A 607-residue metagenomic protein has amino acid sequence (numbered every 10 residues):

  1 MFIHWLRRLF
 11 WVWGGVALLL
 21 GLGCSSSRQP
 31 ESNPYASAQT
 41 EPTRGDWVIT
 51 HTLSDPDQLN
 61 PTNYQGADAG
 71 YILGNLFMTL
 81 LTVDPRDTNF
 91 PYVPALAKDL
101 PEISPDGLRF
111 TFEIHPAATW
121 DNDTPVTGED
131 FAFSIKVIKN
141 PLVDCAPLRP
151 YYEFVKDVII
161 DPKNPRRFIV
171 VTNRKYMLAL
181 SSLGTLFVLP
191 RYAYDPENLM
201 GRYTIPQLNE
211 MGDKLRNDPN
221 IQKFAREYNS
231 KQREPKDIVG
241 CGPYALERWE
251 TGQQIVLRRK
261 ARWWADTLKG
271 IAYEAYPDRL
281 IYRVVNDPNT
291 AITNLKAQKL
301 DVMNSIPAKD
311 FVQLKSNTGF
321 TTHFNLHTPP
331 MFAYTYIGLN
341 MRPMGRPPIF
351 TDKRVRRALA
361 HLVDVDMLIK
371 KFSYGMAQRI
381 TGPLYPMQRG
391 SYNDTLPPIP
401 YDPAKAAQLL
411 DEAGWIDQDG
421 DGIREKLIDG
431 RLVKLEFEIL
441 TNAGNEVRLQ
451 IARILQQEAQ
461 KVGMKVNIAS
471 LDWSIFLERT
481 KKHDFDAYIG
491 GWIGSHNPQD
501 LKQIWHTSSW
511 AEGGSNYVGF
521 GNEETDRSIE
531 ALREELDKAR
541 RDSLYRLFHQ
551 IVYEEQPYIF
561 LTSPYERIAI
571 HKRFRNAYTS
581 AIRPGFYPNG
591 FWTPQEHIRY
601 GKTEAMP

Functional and structural regions predicted by a protein language model:
Q29-N33, I72, E250-I255, R259 (+7 more regions): Detector for C-terminal structural segments
P34, S54-G74, V93-A97, T124 (+6 more regions): A structural "hinge/loop" feature
T50-P105, K136, V239: N-terminal lobe/hinge region of extracytoplasmic solute-binding protein
D68, D99-C145, D161, F168-V171 (+3 more regions): Aromatic- and charge-enriched surface segment that lines or borders ligand/interaction sites
T82-D87, V188-E274, R279, Y392 (+3 more regions): Gly/Pro-rich hinge or "lid" segments in bacterial periplasmic/extracellular proteins
E113, L148-I221: Surface-exposed binding/hinge segments that line and control ligand-binding clefts or catalytic entry sites
H115, S230-P235, R262-Q313, Q456-Q457 (+2 more regions): Ligand-site clamp/hinge motif
D144-C145, I160, E247-R258, L268 (+4 more regions): Extracellular/periplasmic solute-recognition and catalytic clefts
